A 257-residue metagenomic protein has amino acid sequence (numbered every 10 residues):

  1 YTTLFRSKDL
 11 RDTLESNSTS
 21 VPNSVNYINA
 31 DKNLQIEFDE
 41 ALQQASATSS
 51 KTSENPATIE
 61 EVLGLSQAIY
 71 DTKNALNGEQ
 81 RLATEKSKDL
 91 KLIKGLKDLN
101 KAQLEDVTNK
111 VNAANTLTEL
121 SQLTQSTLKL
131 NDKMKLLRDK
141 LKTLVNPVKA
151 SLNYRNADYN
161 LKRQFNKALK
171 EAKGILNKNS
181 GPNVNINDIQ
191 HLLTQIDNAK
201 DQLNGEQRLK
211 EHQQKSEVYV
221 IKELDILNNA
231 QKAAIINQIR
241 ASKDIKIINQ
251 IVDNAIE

Functional and structural regions predicted by a protein language model:
Y1-L4: Short, small-residue-biased leader/transition segments that mark boundaries at the very start of proteins
S7-L14, V21, Y27, L34 (+18 more regions): Fold-core signature of tandem repeat domains
T19-P22, N146-L152, K178: Short, charged/polar, low-complexity loop and linker segments that flank or interrupt alpha-helical bundles
N55-L63, S180-I186: Extended intrinsically disordered, low-complexity coil regions enriched in Ser, Thr, Gly, Ala and often Pro
